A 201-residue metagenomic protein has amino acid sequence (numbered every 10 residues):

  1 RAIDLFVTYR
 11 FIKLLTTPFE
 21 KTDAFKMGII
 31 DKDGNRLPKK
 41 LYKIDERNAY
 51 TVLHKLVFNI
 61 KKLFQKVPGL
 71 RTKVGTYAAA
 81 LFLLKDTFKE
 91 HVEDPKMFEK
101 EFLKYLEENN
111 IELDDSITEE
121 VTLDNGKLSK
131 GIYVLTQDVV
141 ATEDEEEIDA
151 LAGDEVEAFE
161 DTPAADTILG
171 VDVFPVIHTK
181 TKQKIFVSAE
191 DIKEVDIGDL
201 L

Functional and structural regions predicted by a protein language model:
D4, T8, L14, N59-E99 (+1 more regions): Charged, alpha-helical interface segments at or near domain boundaries
T8, L84-H91, F98, V134-D138 (+2 more regions): Polar/charged low-complexity regulatory segments
I12-K32: Short acidic, Pro/Gly- and aromatic-enriched capping/linker segments at domain boundaries
L41-Q65: Short, surface-exposed, low-complexity cationic segments
V121-A141: SH3-family beta-barrel domains
D144-D166: Conserved beta-strand/loop element in small beta-rich adapter and peptidoglycan-binding domains
A158-V187: SH3/SH3-like beta-barrel superfamily modules
K182-L201: Intrinsically disordered, low-complexity, charged/polar segments
